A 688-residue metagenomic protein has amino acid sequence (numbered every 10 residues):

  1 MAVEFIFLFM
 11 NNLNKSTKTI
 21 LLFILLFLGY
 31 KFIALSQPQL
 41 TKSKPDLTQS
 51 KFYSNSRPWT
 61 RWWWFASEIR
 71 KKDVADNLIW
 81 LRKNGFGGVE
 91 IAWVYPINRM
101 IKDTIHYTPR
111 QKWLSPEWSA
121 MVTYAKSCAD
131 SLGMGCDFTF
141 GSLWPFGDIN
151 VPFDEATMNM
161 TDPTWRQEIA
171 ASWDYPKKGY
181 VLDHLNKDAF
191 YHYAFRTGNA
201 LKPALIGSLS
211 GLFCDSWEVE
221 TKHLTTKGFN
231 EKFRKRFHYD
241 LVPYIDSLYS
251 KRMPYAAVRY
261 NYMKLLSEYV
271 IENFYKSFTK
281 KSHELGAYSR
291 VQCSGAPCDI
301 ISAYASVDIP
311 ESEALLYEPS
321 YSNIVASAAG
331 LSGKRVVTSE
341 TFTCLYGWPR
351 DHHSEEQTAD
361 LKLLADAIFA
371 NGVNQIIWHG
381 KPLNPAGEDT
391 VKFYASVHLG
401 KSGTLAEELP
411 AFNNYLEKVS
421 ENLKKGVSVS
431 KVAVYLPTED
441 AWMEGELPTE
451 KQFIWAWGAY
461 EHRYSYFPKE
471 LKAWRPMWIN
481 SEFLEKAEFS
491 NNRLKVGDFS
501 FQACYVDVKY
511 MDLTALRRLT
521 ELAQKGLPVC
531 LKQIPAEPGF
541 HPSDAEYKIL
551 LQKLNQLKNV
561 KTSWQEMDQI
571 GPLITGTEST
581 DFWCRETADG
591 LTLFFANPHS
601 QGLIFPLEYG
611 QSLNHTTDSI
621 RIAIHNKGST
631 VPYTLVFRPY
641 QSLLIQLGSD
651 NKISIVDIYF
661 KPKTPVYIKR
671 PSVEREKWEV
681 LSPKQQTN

Functional and structural regions predicted by a protein language model:
M1-T41: Bacterial Sec-dependent N-terminal signal peptides
K42-Q49, L416-V419: A short, compositionally biased domain-edge/stem linker segment
P45-G88: Mature N-terminal segment immediately following signal peptide/propeptide cleavage in secreted/periplasmic
W59, R70, A75, G88-V89 (+3 more regions): Carbohydrate-binding surfaces of carbohydrate-active enzymes
K83-M100, A257: Short, intrinsically disordered, low-complexity segments enriched in Ser/Thr and Pro
V94-K187, Y191: Acidic/aromatic-lined carbohydrate-recognition and catalytic surfaces of CAZymes acting on diverse glycans
